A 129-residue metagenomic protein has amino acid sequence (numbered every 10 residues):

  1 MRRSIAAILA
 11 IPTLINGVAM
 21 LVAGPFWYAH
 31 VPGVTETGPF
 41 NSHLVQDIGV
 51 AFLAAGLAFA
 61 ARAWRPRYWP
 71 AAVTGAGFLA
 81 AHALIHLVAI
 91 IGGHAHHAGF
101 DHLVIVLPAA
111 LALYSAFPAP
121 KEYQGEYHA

Functional and structural regions predicted by a protein language model:
M1-T13: Cytosolic juxtamembrane helix and N-cap/initiation of the first transmembrane helix
P12-L44, G49: Hydrophobic transmembrane helix segments
T13-G17, G77-L87: Aromatic-anchored segments of alpha-helical transmembrane domains
F40-A61, G77: Core segments of alpha-helical transmembrane spans in multipass integral membrane proteins
V45-V50, H96-A110: Individual transmembrane alpha-helices with interfacial aromatic-anchor signatures
R67-G75: Membrane-interfacial loop-to-transmembrane alpha-helix junctions, especially the N-terminal start
L84-F100: Membrane-helix boundary connector in multi-pass membrane proteins
P108-A129: Membrane-water interface at the C-terminal end of transmembrane alpha helices
